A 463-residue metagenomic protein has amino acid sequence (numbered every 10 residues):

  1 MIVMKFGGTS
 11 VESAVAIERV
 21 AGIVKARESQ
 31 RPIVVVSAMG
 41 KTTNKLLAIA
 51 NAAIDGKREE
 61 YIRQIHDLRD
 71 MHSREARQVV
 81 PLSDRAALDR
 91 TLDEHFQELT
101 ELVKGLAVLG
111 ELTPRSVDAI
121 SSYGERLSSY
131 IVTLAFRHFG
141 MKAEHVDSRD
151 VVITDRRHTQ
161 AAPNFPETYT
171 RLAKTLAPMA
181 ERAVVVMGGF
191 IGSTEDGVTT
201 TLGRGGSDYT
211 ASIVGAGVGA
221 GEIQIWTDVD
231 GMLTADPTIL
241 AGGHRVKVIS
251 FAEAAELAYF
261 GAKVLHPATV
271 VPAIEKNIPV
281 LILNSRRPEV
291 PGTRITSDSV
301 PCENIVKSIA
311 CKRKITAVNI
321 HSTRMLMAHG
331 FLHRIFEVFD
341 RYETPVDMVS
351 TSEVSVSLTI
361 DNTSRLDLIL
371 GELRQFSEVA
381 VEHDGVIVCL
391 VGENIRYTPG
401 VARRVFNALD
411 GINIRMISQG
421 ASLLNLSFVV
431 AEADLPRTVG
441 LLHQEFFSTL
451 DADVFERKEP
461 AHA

Functional and structural regions predicted by a protein language model:
M1-H266, V270, V429-A431, L450 (+1 more regions): Nucleotide/pyrophosphate-binding catalytic subdomain
M39-G40, D150, V229-G231, K276 (+5 more regions): Glycine-rich beta-alpha junction loops
E222-W226, V280-I282, D347: Short hydrophobic alpha-helical runs that function as membrane-insertion/retention elements
E289-A463: A conserved regulatory-domain signal marking ACT and ACT-like small-molecule sensing domains and adjacent regulatory
